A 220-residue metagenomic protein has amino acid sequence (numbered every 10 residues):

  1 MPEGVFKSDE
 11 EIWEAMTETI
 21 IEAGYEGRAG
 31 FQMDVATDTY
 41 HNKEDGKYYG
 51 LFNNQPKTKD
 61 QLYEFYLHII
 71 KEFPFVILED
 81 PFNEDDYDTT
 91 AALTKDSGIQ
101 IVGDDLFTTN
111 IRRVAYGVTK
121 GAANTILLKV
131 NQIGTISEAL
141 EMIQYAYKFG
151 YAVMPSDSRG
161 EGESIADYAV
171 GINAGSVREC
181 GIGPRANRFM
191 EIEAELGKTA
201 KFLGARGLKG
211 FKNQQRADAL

Functional and structural regions predicted by a protein language model:
E3-L220: Catalytic core of soluble alpha/beta enzymes
